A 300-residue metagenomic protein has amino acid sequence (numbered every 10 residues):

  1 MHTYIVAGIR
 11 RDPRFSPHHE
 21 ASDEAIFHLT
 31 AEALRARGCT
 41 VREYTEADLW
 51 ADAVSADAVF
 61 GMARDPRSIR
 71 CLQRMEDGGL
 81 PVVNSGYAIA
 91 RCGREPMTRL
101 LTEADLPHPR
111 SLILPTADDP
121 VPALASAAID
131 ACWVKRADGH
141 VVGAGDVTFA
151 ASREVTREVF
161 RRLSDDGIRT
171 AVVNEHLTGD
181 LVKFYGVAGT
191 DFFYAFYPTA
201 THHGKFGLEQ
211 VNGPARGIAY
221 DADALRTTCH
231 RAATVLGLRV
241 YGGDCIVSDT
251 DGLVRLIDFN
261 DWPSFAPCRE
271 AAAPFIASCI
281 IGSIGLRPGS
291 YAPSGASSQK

Functional and structural regions predicted by a protein language model:
V6-I9, G79, Y87-N174, T178-G179 (+1 more regions): Active-site nucleotide/adenylate-binding loops and adjacent lid/helix of ATP-dependent enzymes
G8-I113: Conserved N-proximal alpha/beta basic substrate-recognition cap immediately N-terminal to, or forming the N-lobe
A56-F60, F184-G186, D251-P267: A short beta-strand motif that forms the metal-chelation/ATP-contact edge of phosphoryl-transfer active sites
P109, G145, D180-V182, G243 (+1 more regions): Change "...and in nucleic-acid phosphodiester-cleaving endonucleases..." to "...and in nucleic-acid processing enzymes
C132, V172, F192, L253-D258: Protein kinase-like catalytic core scaffold
A137, H176-L177, Y185, D244-I246 (+1 more regions): Anionic group-transfer/hydrolysis microenvironments
T148-L236: Phosphate-binding site of ATP-dependent enzymes
G204-L256, A277-A292: A long amphipathic alpha-helix within ATP-dependent nucleotide-binding catalytic cores
